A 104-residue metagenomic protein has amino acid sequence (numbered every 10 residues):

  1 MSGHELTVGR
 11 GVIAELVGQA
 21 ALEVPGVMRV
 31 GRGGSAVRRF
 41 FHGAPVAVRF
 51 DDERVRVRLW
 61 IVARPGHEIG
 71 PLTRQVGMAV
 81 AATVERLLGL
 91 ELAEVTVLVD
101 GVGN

Functional and structural regions predicted by a protein language model:
S2-V8, V12-L16, N104: Alpha-helical assembly-interface signal, strongest on the long, hydrophobic N-terminal helix that forms
V17, A21-L22, V84: Hydrophobic C-terminal alpha-helix "anchor/cap" residues
A21-V30: Short acidic amphipathic segments
V30-V62, V99-N104: Short edge beta-strands and adjacent turn/loop segments
P65-G66: Active-site acidic-Proline motif in GNAT/NAT acetyltransferases
I69-L88: Short, non-transmembrane amphipathic alpha-helical segments
R86-G103: A short amphipathic beta-strand at an alpha->beta junction
